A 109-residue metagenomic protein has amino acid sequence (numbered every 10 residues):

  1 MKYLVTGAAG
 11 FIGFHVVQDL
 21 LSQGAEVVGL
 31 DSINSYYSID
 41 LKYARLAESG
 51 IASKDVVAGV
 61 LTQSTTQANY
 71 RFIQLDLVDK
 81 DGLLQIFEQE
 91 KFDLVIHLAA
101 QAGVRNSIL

Functional and structural regions predicted by a protein language model:
M1-L109: N-terminal Rossmann-like NAD(P)+-binding domain of SDR-like oxidoreductases, especially those catalyzing
